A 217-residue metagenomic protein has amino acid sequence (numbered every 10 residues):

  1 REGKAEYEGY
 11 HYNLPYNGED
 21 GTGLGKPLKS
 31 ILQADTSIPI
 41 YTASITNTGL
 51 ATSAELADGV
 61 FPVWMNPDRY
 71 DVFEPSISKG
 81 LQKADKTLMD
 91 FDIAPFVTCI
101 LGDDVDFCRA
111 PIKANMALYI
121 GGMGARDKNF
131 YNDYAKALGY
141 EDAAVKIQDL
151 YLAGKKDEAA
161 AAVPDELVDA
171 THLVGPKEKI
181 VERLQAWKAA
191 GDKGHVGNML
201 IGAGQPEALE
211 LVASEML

Functional and structural regions predicted by a protein language model:
R1-G59, V63-F91, V145-I147, K155: Internal, glycine-rich beta/alpha segment that forms the wall or movable "lid" of small-molecule/cofactor binding
A34-I45, C99-I100, L167-E178: Active-site mouth loops of central-metabolism enzymes
N47, P67, T98-I100, P206: Residue-level marker for beta-strand->alpha-helix junctions and adjacent short loops that shape enzyme
A54, D58, W64-S78, V105-I120 (+1 more regions): C-terminal amphipathic alpha-helical "assembly" element that mediates oligomerization/partner interfaces or acts as
L88-P95, R126: A generic structural motif
A94-D106: Short, conserved secondary-structure transition motifs
